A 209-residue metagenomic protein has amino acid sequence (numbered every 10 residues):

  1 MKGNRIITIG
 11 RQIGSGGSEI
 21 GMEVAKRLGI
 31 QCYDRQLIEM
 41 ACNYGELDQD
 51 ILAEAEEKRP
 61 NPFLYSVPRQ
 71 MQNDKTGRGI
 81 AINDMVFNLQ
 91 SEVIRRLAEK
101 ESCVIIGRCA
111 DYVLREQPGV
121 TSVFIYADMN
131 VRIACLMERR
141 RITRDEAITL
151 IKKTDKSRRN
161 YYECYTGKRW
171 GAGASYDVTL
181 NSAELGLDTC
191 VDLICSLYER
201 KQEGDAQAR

Functional and structural regions predicted by a protein language model:
G3-R11, E101: Pre-Walker A (Motif I) flank of P-loop NTPase domains
I9-A25: Glycine-rich phosphate-binding P-loop
Q31-C42: Short beta-strand-centered segment that lines the nucleotide-binding/catalytic pocket of NTP-utilizing
C42-S102: ATP-dependent small-molecule kinase phosphotransfer cores that center on conserved nucleotide phosphate-binding segments
N61-V67, T143-L187: Small-molecule kinase domains that catalyze NTP-dependent phosphoryl transfer to phosphate-bearing small molecules
S91-R95, C164-R209: NTP-dependent small-molecule kinase module
L97, C103, A110-E116: RNA pseudouridine synthases
E116-R139, R144-K152: Conserved phosphate-donor/acceptor-positioning beta-strand/loop module used by diverse small-molecule
